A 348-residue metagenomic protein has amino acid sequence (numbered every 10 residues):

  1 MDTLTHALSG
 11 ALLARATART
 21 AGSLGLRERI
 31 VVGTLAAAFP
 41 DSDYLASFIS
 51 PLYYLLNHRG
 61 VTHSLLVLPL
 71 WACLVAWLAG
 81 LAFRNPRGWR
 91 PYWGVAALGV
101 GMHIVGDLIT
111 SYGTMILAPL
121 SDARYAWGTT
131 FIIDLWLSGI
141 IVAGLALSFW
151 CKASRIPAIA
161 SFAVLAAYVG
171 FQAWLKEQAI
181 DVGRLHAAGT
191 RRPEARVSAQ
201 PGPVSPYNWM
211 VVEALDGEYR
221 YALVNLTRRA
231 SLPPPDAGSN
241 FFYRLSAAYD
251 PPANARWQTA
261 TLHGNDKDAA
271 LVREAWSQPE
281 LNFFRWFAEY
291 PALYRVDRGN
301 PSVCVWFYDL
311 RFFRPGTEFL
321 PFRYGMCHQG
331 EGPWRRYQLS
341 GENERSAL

Functional and structural regions predicted by a protein language model:
M1-P203: N-terminal membrane-targeting hydrophobic helices
P193, P203, Y207-L348: Extracytosolic and intramembrane catalytic regions of membrane-associated proteins in envelope/secretory systems
